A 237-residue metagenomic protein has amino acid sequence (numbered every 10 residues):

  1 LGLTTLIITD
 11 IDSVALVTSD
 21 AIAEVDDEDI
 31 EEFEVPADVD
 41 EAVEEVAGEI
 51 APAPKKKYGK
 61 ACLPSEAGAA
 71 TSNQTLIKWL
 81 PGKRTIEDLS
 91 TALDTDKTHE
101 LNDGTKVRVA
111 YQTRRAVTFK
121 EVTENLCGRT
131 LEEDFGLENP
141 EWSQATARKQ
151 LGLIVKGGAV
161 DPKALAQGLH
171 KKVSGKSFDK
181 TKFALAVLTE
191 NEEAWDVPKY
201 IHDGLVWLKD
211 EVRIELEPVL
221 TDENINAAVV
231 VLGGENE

Functional and structural regions predicted by a protein language model:
L1-E237: Acidic, divalent-metal-binding catalytic cores of TOPRIM and closely related two-metal-ion phosphodiester/pyrophosphate
